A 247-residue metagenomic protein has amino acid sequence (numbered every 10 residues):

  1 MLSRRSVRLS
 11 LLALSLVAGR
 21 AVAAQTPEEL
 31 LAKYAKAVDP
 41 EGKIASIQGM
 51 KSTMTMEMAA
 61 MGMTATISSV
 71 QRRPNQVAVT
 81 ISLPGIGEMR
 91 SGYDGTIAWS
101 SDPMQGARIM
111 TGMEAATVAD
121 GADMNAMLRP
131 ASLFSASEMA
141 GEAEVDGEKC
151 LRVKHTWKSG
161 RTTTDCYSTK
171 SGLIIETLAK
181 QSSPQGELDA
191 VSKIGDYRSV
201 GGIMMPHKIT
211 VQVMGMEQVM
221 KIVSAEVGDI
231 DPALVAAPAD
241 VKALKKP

Functional and structural regions predicted by a protein language model:
M1-L11: Bacterial N-terminal signal peptides that target proteins for export
S10-R20: Bacterial N-terminal signal peptides
A24, S82-P84, E148-V241: Gly/Pro-enriched, hydrophobic low-complexity segments that function as extracytoplasmic propeptides/linkers
P27-G106, F134-E144, W157: N-terminal mature ectodomain segment of secretory-pathway/periplasmic proteins
A65-V70, R90-G95, R108-A115, Y167 (+2 more regions): Short amphipathic beta-strand/extended segments with alternating polar/hydrophobic composition
W99-A126: Acidic/charged, solvent-exposed loop-and-adjacent secondary-structure segments enriched in E/D, K/R, S/T, and G/P
V118-R152, L173-T177: Short, conserved active-site entrance elements at the starts or edges of catalytic domains
K246-P247: Short, solvent-exposed mixed-charge patches
